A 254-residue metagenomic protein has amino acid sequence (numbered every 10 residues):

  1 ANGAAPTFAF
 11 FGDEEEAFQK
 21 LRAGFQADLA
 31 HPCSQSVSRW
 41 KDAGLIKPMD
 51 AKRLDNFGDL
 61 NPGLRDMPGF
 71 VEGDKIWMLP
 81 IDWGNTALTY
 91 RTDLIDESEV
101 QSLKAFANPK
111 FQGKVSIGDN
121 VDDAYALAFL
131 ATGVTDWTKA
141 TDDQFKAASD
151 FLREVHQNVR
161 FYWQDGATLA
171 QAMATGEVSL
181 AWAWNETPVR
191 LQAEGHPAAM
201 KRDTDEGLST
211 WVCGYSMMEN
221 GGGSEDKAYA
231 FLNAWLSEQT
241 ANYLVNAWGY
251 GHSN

Functional and structural regions predicted by a protein language model:
A1-W40: Early extracytoplasmic/lumenal segment of secretory-pathway proteins
A4, A147, F151, G223-W235 (+1 more regions): Short amphipathic alpha-helical coupling segments at ligand-binding clamshell hinges and other catalytic/signaling
A17-Q26, D42-A43, A105, A167-E177: Short helices/loops that flank or line small-molecule/ion binding pockets
Q26-P32, K47-L88, K114: A structural signal for short loop-to-beta-strand junctions that line the ligand-binding cleft of periplasmic/secreted
V37-R39, S116-A124, A128, D136-R202: Ligand-binding pocket segment of bilobal, Venus flytrap-like solute-binding proteins
K47-G58, M78, A107, H196-S209 (+1 more regions): Short beta-strand->loop
T89-L94, F129-G133, V212-E225, Y243-A247: A bilobed periplasmic-binding-protein/Venus flytrap-type ligand-binding module shared by bacterial periplasmic
F111-D122, A126, A234-N254: Periplasmic-binding protein-like
